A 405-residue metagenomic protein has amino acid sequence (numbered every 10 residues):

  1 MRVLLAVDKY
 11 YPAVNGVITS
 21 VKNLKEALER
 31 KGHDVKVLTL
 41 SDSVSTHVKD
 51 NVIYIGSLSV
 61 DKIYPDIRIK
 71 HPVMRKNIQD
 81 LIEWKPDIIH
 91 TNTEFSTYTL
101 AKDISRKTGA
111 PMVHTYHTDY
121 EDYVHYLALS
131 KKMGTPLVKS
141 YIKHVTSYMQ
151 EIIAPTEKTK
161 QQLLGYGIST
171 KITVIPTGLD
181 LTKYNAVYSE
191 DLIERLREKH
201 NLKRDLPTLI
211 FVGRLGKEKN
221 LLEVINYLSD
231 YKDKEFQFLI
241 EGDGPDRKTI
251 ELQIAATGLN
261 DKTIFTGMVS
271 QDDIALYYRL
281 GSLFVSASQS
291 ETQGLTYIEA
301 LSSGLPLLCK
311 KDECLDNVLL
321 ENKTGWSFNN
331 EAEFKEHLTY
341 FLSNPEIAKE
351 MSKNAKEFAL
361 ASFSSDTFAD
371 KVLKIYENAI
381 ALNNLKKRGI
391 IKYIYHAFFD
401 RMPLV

Functional and structural regions predicted by a protein language model:
M1-G56, I394-V405: N-terminal subdomain of nucleotide-sugar transferases
S41, K158, G178: Carbohydrate-associated surface elements
L202-L228: Conserved donor-binding/catalytic core segment of Leloir-type glycosyltransferases
T249-V269: Nucleotide-activated donor-binding/catalytic signature segment of Leloir-type glycosyltransferases, i.e., the conserved
M268-V269, L276-G281: Short alpha-helical donor nucleotide-sugar binding micro-motif in glycosyltransferases
Q289: Aromatic "clamp/platform" in nucleotide-sugar-dependent glycosyltransferases that forms part of the donor/acceptor
P306-C309: Short hydrophobic beta-strand element within catalytic cores of glycosyltransferases and related nucleotide-activated
L320-A332, Y340-E346: Conserved acidic donor-binding segment of nucleotide-sugar-dependent glycosyltransferases
